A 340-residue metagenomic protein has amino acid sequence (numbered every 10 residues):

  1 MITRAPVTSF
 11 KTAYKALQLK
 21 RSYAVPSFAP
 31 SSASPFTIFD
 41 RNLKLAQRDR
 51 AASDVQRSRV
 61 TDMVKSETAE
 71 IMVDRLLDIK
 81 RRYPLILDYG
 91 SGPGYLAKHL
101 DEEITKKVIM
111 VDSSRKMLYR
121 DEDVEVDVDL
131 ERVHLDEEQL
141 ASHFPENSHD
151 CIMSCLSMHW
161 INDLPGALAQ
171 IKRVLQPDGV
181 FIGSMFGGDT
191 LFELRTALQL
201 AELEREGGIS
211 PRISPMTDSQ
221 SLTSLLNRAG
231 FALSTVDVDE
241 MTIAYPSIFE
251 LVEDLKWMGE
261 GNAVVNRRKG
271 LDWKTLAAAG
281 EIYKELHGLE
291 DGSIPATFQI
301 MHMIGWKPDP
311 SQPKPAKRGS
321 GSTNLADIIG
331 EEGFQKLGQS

Functional and structural regions predicted by a protein language model:
M1-F39: N-terminal mitochondrial targeting presequence
V25-P84: Class I SAM-dependent methyltransferase Rossmann-like catalytic core, especially the SAM/SAH-binding loop
E67, Y95, K116, H159 (+3 more regions): Short alpha-helical
D74-P145, C151, P165-A169: Class I SAM-dependent methyltransferase SAM/SAH-binding core
H149-P165, A169, M185-G187: A short SAM/SAH-binding and catalytic strip from SAM-dependent methyltransferases
P165-V180: A short glycine-rich, Lys/Arg-flanked "PGG" loop and its adjoining helix->strand segment in the class I
I182-E250, M258-K269: Conserved catalytic/acceptor-binding region of the Class I
A229, F249-S340: C-terminal lobe and adjacent flexible extensions of AdoMet/dcAdoMet transferase-like proteins
